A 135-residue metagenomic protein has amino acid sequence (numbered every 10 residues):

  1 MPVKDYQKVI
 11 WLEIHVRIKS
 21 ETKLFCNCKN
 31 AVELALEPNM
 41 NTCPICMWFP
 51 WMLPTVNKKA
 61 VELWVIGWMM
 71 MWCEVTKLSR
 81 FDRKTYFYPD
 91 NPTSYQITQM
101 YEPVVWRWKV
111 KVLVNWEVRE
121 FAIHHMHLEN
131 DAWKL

Functional and structural regions predicted by a protein language model:
M1-L135: Basic, nucleic-acid-interacting segments
